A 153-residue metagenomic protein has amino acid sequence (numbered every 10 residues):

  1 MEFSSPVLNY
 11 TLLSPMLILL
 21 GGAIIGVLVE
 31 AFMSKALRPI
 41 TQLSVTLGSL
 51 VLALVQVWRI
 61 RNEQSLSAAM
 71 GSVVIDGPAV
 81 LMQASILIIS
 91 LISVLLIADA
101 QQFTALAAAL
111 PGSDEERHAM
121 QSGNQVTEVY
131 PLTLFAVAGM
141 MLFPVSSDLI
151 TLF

Functional and structural regions predicted by a protein language model:
M1-L152: Alpha-helical transmembrane segments of multi-pass membrane proteins predominantly involved in bioenergetics
